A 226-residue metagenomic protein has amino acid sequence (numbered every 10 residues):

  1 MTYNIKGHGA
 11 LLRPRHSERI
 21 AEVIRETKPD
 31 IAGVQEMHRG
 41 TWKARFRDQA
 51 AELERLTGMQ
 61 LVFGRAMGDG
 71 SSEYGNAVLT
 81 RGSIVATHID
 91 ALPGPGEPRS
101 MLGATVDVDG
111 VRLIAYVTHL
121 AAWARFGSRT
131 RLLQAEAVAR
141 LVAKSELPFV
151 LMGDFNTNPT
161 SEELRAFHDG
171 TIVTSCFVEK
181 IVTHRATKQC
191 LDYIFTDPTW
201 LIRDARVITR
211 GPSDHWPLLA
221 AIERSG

Functional and structural regions predicted by a protein language model:
M1-H8: Amphipathic alpha-helical repeat scaffolds
H8-A10, R39-R45, D69-S72, W123-F126 (+3 more regions): Active-site environment of divalent metal-dependent phosphoester hydrolases
G9-R13, I31, E36-R112, T118-L120 (+2 more regions): Structured beta-strand-rich core segments of catalytic domains in phosphoester-bond hydrolases
R13-R25: Short, acidic/polar
R25-P29, E54-G58, V62, I84 (+2 more regions): Sec-exported extracytoplasmic/periplasmic mature domains
I89, T105, R140-V150, F155-G226: Metal-dependent phosphoester-hydrolase catalytic domains
V111, L120-V150, T157: Active-site beta-loop-alpha substructure in enzyme catalytic cores, prototypically the cysteine-centered nucleophile
